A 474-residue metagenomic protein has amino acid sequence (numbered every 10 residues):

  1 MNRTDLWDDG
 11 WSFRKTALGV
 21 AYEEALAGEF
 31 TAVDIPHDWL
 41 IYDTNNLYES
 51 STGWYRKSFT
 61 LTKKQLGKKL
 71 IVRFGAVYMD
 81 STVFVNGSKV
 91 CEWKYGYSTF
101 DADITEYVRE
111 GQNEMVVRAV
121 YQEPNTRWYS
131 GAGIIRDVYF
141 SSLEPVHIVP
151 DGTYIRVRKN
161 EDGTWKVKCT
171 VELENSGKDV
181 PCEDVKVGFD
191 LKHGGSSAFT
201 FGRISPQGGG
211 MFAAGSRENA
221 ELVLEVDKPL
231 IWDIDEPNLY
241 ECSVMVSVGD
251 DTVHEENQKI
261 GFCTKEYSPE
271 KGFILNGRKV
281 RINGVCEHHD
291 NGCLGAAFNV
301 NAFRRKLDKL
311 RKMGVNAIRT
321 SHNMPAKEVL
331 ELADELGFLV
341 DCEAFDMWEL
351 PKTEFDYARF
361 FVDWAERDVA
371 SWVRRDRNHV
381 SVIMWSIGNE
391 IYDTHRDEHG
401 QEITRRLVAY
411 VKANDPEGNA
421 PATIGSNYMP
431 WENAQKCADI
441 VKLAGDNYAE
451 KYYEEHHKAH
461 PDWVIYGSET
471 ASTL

Functional and structural regions predicted by a protein language model:
R3-L18, N45-D151, S176-G177, S196 (+2 more regions): Accessory beta-strand-rich segments of carbohydrate-active enzymes
D9-D34: Predominantly extracellular/luminal regions of secreted and cell-surface proteins, especially disulfide-bonded
K68-L70, G163-V171: Structural beta-strand segments of beta-rich domains
V85, H193, V248, L275-N276: Structural motif
C91-K94, F201, E256-Q258, N283: Short hydrophobic alpha-helix segments
Y97-I104, E123, W128, S247 (+6 more regions): Active-site mouth of glycoside hydrolases
V108-Q112, T170-P269: Extended acidic/polar, glycine-enriched regions that form or flank non-catalytic beta-rich accessory modules
R136-G152, C263-R278: Low-complexity, Pro/Ser/Thr- and charge-rich linker/hinge segments at domain boundaries
